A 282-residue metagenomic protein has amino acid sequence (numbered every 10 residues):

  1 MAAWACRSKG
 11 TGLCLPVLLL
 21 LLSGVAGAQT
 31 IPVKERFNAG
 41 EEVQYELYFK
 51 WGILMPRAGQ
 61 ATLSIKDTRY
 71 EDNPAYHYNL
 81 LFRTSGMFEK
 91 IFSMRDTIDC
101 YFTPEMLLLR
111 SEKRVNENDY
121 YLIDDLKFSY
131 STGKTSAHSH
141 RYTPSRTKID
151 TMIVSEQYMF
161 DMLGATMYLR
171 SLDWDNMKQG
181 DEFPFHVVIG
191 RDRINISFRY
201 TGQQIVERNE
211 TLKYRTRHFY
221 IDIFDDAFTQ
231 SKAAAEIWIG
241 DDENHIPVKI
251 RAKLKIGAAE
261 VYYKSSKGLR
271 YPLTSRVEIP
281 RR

Functional and structural regions predicted by a protein language model:
M1-S8: N-terminal secretory signal peptides that target proteins for export/translocation
C6, L22-T30: Bacterial Sec-dependent signal peptides at the C-terminal "C-region" and cleavage site
C14-S23: Bacterial N-terminal signal peptides
Q29-Y130, W174-R282: Acidic, serine/threonine-rich low-complexity disordered tracts
L126-T166: Hydrophobic, well-structured mid-protein blocks that either form specific transmembrane helices
E156-D161, R170-K178: A contiguous, surface-exposed recognition patch within enzymatic or periplasmic domains that forms
